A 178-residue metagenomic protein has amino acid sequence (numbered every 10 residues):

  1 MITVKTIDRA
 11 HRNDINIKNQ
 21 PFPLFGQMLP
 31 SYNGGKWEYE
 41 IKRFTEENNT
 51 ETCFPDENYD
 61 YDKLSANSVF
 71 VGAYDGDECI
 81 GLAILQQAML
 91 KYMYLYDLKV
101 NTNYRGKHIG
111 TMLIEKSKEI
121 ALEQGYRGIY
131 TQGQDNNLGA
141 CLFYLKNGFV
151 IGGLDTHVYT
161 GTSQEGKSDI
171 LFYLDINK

Functional and structural regions predicted by a protein language model:
M1-T3: Extreme N-terminal starter segment of soluble prokaryotic enzymes
R9-A10, I17-Y92, Y96, N101-T102 (+3 more regions): Acetyl-CoA-dependent GNAT
V100, G106-E119, L142-K146: Conserved acetyl-CoA-binding loop-helix of GNAT-fold acetyltransferases
A121-G133: Conserved GNAT acetyl-CoA-binding A-motif
Q124, K146-N147: Structural motif
Q134-N137, N147-V150, H157-K178: C-terminal "cap" of GNAT-fold acetyltransferases
